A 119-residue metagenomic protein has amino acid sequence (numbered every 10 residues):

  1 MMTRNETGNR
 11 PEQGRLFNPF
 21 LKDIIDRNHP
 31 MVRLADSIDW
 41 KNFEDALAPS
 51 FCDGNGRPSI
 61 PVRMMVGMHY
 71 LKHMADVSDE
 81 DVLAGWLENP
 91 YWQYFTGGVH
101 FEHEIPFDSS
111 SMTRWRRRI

Functional and structural regions predicted by a protein language model:
M1-I119: Short alpha-helical elements
